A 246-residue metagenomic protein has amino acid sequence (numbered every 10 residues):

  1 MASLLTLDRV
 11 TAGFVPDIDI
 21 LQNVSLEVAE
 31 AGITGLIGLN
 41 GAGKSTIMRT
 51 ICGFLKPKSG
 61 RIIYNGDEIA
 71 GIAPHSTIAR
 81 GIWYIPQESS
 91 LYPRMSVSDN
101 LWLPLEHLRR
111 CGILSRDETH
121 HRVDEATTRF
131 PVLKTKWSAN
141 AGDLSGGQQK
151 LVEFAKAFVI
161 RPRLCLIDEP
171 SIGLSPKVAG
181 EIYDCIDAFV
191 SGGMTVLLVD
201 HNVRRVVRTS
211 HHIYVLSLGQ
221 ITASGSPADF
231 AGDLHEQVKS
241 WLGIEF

Functional and structural regions predicted by a protein language model:
M1-L4, T11-N23, E30, A73-P74: A short, flexible loop at the N-terminus of ABC-type nucleotide-binding domains that lies
V15, M95-H121, R129-P131, G225: ABC-type ATPase nucleotide-binding domains, specifically the catalytic core motifs of the NBD
I37-L39: The feature captures the beta-strand-to-loop junction immediately N-terminal to the Walker
C52: Helix-to-loop junction immediately C-terminal to a conserved catalytic motif
G60-I69, R80, E118-V123: Conserved ABC transporter NBD signature motif
I82, E88, T128, V215-L218 (+2 more regions): C-terminal boundary and immediately downstream tail of ABC-type ATPase nucleotide-binding domains
N140-L144: Conserved ABC ATPase signature
A157-F158: ABC ATPase C-loop
